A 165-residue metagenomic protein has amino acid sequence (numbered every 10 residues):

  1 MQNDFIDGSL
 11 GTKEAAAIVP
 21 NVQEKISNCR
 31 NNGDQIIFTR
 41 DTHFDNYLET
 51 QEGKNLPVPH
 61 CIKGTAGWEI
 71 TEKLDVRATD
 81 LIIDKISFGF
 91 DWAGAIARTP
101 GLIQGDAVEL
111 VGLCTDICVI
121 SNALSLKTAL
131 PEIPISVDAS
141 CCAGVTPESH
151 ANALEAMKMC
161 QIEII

Functional and structural regions predicted by a protein language model:
M1-I82, L102, S136, V145 (+2 more regions): Active-site acidic carboxylates
D7-G8, E49, W92, I120 (+1 more regions): Short, function-defining helix-loop hinge/capping sites that tune catalysis or transport
E24-N28, I120-L130: Histidine-anchored nucleotide/phosphate-binding helix
G33, Q104-V108, E132: A general structural motif
R40, G112, A139: Short beta-strand/turn micro-motifs composed of small residues that flank or help shape donor/cofactor-binding pockets
A78, I117, K127-L130, Q161: Short, well-ordered alpha-helical segments in soluble proteins
I82-S121, A143-I165: Conserved N-terminal glycine/acidic-rich loop preference
L130-I133, V137: Acidic, Mg2+-coordinating phosphoryl-transfer loop and its flanking beta/alpha structural elements, shared across
